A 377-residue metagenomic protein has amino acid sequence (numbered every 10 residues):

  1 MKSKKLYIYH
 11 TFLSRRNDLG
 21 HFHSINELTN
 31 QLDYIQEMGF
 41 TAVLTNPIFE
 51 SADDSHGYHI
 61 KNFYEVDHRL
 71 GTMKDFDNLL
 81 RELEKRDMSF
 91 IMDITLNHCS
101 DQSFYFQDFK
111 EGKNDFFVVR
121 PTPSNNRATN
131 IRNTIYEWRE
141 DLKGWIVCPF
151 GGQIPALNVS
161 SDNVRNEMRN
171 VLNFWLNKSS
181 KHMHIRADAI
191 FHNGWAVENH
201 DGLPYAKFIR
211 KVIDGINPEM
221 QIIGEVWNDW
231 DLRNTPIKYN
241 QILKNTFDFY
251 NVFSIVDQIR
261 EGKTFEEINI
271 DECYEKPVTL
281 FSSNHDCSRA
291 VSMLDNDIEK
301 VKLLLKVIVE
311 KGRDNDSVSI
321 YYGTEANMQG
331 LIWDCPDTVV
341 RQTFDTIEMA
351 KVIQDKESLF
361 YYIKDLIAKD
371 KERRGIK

Functional and structural regions predicted by a protein language model:
M1-R169, N177, D188-Y239: Acidic/aromatic-lined carbohydrate-recognition and catalytic surfaces of CAZymes acting on diverse glycans
Q31, D75, L79, V164-W175 (+6 more regions): Alpha-helical packing segments of well-folded alpha/beta enzyme cores
V43, M183-I185, Y250: Hydrophobic residues within beta-strands of alpha/beta enzymes
N78-M88, F174-K181, V212-M220, E272-K276 (+2 more regions): A structural motif corresponding to the C-terminal end of an alpha-helix and its immediate exit/capping segment
I91-M92, H184, I223, F281-S282 (+1 more regions): Generic enzyme active-site microenvironment
N199-G215, E219-Q221, V226-T264, W333-E357: Extended substrate-binding grooves/exosites of carbohydrate-active enzymes
I216, C273-F281, R289-K377: Loop/helix patches that line or flank the sugar-binding groove of alpha-linked glycan CAZymes
V226-K311: Noncatalytic carbohydrate-binding groove/subsite architecture in carbohydrate-active enzymes
